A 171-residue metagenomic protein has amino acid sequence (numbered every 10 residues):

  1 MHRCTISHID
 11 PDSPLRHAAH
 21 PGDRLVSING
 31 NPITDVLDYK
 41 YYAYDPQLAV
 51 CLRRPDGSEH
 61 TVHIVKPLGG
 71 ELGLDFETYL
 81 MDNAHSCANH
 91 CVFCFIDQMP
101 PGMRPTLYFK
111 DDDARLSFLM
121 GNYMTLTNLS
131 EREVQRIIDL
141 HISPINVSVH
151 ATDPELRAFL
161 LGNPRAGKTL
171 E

Functional and structural regions predicted by a protein language model:
M1-D10, P14-L15: PDZ/PDZ-like groove recognition
D12-A18, K40-Y41: Short, surface-exposed secondary-structure edge patches
P14, P21, V50-L52: Post-signal-peptide, soluble extracytosolic/periplasmic N-terminal scaffold domains of envelope/secretory systems
R16-T34: Conserved PDZ fold ligand-binding element
T34, A49-V50, H90: N-terminal functional module detector in eukaryotic proteins
V36-K40, V134: Short secondary-structure capping/turn segments at boundaries of alpha-helices and beta-strands
K40-F76: PDZ-domain C-terminal substructure recognizer with occasional recognition of PDZ-binding tails
E59, K66-E171: Conserved Radical SAM active-site core
